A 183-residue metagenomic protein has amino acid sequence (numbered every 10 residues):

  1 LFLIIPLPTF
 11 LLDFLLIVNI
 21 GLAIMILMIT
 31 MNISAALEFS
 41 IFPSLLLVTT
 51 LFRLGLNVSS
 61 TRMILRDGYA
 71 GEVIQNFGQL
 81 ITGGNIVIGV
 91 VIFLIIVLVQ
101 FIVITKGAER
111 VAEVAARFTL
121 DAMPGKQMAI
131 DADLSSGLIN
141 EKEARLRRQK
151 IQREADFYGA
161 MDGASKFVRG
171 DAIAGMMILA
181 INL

Functional and structural regions predicted by a protein language model:
L1-L183: Hydrophobic packing and interface segments
